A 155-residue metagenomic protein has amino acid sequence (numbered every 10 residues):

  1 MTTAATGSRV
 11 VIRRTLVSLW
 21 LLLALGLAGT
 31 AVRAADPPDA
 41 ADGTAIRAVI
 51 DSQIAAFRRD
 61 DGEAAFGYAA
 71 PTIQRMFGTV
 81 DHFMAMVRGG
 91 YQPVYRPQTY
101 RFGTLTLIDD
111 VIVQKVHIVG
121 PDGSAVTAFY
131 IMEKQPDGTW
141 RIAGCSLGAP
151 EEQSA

Functional and structural regions predicted by a protein language model:
M1-R13: N-terminal secretory signal peptides that target proteins for export/translocation
T15-A28: Bacterial N-terminal signal peptides
L25-L27, Q92, D122-S124: Extended, non-catalytic scaffold segments that flank or surround catalytic motifs
T30-A34: Sec/Tat signal peptide C-region and signal peptidase I cleavage site
D36-P37, R47-A48, S52, G62-D109: Short solvent-exposed beta->alpha transition segments
A40-T44: Short helix-capping and inter-helix turn/linker motifs at the boundaries of alpha-helical repeat units
T104-A155: Exposed beta-sheet edge and beta->alpha loop/turn motif
